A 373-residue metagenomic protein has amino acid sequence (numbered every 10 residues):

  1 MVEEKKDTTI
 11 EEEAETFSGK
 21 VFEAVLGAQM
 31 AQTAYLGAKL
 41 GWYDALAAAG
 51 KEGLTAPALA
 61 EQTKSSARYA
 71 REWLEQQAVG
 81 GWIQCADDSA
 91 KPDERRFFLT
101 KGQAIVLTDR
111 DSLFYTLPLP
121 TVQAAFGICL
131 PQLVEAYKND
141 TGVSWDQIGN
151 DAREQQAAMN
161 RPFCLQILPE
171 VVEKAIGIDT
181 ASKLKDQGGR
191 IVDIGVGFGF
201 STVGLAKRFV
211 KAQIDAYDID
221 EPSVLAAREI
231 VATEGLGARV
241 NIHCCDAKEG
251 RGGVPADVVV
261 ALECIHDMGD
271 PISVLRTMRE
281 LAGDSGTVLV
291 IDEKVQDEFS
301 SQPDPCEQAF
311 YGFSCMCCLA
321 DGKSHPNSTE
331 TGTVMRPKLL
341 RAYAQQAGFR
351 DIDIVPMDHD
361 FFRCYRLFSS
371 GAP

Functional and structural regions predicted by a protein language model:
V2, F126-S273: Conserved adenosyl
T8, K20-A48, R71, E75-G188: Conserved Class I S-adenosyl-L-methionine-dependent methyltransferase catalytic core
A45-E52, S66: Short helix-capping/hinge SLiMs at alpha-helix to coil transitions
E52-E61: Short acidic, hydrophobic short linear motifs in intrinsically disordered regions
I272-D284: A short glycine-rich, Lys/Arg-flanked "PGG" loop and its adjoining helix->strand segment in the class I
I291-Q346: C-terminal alpha-helical "lid/dimerization" subdomain adjacent to the S-adenosyl-L-methionine
G348-P373: Core SAM-dependent methyltransferase catalytic element
